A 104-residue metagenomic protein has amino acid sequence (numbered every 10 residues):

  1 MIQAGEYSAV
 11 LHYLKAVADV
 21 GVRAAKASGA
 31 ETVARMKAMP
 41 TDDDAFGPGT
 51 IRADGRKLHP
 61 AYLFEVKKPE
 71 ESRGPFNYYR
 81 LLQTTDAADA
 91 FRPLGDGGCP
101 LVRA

Functional and structural regions predicted by a protein language model:
M1-A104: Extracytosolic ligand-binding ectodomains
